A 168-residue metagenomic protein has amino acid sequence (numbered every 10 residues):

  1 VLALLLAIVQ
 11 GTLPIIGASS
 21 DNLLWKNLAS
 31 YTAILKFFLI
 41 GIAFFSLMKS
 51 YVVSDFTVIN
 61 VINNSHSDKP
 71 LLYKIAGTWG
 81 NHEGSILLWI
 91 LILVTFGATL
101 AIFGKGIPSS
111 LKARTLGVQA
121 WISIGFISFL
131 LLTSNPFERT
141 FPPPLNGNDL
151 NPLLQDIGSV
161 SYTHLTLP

Functional and structural regions predicted by a protein language model:
V1-N22, N27-I34, L71-I92: Membrane-embedded, hydrophobic transmembrane alpha-helices
A7-G17, F37-S50, V94-G97, A101 (+1 more regions): Helical transmembrane-bundle signal
S20-I40, I102-S123: Membrane-interfacial loop-to-helix junctions in multi-pass inner-membrane proteins
I42-T115, L131-N151: Membrane-interface helix-loop-helix modules in multi-pass inner-membrane proteins
I157-G158: Membrane-embedded translocation segments of transport machinery
T163-P168: Conserved small/polar residues in nucleotide/adenosyl-binding loops
